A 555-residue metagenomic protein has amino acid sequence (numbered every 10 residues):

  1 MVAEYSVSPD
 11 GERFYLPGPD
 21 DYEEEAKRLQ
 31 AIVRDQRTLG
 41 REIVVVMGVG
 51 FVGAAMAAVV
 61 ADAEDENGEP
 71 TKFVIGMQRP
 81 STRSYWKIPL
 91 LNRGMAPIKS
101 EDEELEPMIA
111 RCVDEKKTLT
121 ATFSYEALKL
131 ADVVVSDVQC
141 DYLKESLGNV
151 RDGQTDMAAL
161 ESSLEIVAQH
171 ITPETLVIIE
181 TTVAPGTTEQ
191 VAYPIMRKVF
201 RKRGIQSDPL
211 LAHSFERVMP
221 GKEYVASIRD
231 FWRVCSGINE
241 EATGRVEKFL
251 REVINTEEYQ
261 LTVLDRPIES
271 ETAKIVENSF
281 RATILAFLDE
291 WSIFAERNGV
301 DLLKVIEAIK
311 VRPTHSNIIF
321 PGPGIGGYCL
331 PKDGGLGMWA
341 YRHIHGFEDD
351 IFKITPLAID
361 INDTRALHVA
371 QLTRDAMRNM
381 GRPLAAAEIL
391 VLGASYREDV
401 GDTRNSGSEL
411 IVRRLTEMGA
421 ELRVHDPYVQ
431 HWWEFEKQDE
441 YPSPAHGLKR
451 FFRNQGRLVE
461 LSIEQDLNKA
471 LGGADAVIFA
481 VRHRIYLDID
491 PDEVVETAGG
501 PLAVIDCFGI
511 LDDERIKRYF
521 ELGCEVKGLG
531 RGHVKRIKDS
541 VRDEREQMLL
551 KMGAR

Functional and structural regions predicted by a protein language model:
M1-R555: Structural/interface elements that position substrates and couple domains in central-metabolism enzymes
